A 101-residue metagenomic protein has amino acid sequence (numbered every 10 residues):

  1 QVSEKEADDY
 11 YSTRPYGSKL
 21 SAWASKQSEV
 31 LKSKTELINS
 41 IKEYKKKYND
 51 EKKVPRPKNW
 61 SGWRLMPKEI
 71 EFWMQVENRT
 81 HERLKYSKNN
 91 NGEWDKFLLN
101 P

Functional and structural regions predicted by a protein language model:
Q1-L84, K88-P101: Charged, gly/pro-rich active-site loop segments
